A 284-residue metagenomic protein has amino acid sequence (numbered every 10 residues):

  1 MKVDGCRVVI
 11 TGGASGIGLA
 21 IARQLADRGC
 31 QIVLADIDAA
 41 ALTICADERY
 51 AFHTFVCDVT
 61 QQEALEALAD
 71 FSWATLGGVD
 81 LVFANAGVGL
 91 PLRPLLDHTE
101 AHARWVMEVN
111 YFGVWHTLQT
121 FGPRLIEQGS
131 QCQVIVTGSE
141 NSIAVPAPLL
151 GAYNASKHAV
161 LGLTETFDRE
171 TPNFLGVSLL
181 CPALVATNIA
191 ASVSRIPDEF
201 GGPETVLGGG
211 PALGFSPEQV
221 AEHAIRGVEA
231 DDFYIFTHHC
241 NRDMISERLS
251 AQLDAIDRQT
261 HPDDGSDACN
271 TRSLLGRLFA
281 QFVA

Functional and structural regions predicted by a protein language model:
C6, G78-V79, L125-S139, N173-G176: Active-site loop of short-chain dehydrogenase/reductase
R7, A14-S15: Conserved glycine-rich cofactor-binding loop
A39-A40, F55-A67, E100: The beta1-alpha1 cofactor-binding region of Rossmann-like NAD(H)/NADP(H)-dependent oxidoreductases
R93-L95, H102-R104: Substrate-binding pocket helix/loop in short-chain dehydrogenase/reductase
L118-Q119, E165: A short, exposed helix-loop element centered on a Lys and neighboring polar residues
I135-A159, T164-E165, R169, L184: Catalytic loop of short-chain dehydrogenase/reductase
R169-C240: SDR active-site lid
